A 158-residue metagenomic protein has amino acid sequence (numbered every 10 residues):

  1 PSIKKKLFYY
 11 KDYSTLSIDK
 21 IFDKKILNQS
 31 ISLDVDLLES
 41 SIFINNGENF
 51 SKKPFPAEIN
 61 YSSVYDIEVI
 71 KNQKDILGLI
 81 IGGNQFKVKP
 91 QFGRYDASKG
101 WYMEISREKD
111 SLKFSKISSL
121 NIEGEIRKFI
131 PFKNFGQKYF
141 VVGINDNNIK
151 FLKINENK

Functional and structural regions predicted by a protein language model:
P1-K158: Beta-propeller-forming repeat regions
